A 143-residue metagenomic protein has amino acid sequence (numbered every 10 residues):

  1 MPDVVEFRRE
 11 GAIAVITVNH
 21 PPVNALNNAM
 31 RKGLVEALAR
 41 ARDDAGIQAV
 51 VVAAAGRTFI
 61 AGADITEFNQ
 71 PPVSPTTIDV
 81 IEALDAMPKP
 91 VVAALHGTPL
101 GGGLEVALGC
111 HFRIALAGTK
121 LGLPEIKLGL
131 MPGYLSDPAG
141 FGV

Functional and structural regions predicted by a protein language model:
M1-R57, E82: Conserved CoA-thioester-binding segment of acyl-CoA-metabolizing enzymes
R8, A53, A94, G122-P124: Solvent-exposed beta-strand sheet faces enriched in polar/charged residues
I16, V52, D64, V106-A107: Hydrophobic/aromatic residues within transmembrane alpha-helices of multi-pass small-molecule transporters
G46, A53-A83, P99, K127-G129: Glycine- (often His-adjacent) and acidic-residue-rich active-site loop that binds/positions the CoA thioester
L84, L100-V143: CoA-thioester-processing core
K89-P99, T119: A short, small-residue-rich loop immediately preceding and capping a beta-strand
